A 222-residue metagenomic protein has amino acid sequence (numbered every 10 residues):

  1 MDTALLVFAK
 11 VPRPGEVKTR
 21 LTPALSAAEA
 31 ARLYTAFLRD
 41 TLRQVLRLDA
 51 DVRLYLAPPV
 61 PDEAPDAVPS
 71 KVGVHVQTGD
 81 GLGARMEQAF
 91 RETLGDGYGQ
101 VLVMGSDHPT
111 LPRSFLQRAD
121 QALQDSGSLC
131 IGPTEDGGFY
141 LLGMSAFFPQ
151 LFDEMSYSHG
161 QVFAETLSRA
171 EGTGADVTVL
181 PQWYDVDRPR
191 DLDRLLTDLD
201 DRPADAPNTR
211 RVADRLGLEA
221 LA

Functional and structural regions predicted by a protein language model:
M1-R20: N-terminal nucleotide-binding beta1-loop-alpha1 segment
R32-A50: A short, N-terminal amphipathic alpha-helix
A50-P59: Short beta-strand/loop segment that forms part of the nucleotide-sugar
A67-V101, H159: Short phosphate-binding loop-to-helix
M104: Catalytic metal- and UDP-sugar-binding loop of GT-A-like glycosyltransferases, i.e., residues flanking the conserved
P109-G137: Conserved donor-nucleotide/metal-binding helix-loop-beta segment in metal-dependent transferases, i.e., the alpha-helix
F148-R169: Short, glycine-/small-residue-rich phosphate/pyrophosphate-handling segment
S168-A222: Conserved alpha/beta core of the MobA/IspD/sugar-nucleotide pyrophosphorylase nucleotidyltransferase superfamily
